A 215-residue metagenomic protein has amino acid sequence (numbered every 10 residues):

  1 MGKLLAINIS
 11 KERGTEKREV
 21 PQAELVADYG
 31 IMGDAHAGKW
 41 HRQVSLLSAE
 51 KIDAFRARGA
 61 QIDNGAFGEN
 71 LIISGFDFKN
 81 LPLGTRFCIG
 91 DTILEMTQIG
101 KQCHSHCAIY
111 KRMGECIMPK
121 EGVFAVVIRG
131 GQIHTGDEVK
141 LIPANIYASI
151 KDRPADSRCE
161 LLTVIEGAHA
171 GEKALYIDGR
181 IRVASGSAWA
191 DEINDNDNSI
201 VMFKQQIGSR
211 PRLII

Functional and structural regions predicted by a protein language model:
M1-I146: Metal-cofactor-dependent catalytic cores
P143-I215: Segments forming oxygen-rich coordination pockets for charged ligands
